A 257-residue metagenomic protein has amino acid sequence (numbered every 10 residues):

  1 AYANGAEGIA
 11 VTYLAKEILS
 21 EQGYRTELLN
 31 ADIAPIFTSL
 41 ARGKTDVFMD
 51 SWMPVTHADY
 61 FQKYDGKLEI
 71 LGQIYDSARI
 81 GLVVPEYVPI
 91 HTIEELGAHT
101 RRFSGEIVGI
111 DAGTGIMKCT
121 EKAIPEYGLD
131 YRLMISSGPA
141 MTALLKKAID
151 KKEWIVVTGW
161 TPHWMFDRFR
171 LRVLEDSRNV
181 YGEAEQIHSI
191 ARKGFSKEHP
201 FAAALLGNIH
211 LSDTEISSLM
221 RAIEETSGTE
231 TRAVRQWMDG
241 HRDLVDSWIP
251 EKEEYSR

Functional and structural regions predicted by a protein language model:
A1-E7, L19, Y24-L29, S104-V108 (+1 more regions): Short, well-ordered beta-strand elements
A3-A6, Y24-S39, L133-L144: Short helix-initiation/N-cap motifs at beta->coil->alpha
T12, D32-G66, A143, W164-R170: Pocket-flanking alpha-helical
L14-G23, A98-M134, D239: Ligand-binding cleft/hinge of the Venus flytrap
T45-M49, I116-R178: Ligand-binding pocket segment of bilobal, Venus flytrap-like solute-binding proteins
G66-G113: A conserved helix-loop-strand patch within extracytoplasmic ligand-binding domains of the periplasmic binding
I74-G81, P139, P162-D213, S217: Periplasmic-binding protein-like
D213-R257: C-terminal functional modules
